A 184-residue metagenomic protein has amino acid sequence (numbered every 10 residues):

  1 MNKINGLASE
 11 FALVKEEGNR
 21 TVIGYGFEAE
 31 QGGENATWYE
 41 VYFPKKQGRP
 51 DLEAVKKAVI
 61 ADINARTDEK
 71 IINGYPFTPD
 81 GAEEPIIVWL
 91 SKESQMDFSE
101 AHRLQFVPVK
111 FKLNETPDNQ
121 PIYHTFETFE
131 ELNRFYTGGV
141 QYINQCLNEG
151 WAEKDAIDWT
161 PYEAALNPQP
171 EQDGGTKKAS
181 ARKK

Functional and structural regions predicted by a protein language model:
N2-K184: A preference for well-ordered globular domain cores that mediate specific macromolecular interactions or catalysis
